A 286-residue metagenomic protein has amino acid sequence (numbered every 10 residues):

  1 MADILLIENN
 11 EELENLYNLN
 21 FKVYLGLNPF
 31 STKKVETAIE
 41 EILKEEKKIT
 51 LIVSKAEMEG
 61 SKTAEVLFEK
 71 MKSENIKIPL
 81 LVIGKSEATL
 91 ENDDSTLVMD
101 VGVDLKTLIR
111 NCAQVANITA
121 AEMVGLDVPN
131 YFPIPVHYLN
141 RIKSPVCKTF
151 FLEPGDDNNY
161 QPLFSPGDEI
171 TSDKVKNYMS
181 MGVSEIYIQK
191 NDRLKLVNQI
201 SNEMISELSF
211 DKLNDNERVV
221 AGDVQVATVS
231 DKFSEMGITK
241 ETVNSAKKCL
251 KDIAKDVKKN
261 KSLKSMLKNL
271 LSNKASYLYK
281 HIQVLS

Functional and structural regions predicted by a protein language model:
A2, L27, I78-P79, T96: A structural micro-motif
A2-K22, I52, F68, L81 (+1 more regions): Conserved acidic segment of CheY-like receiver
G26-V35, E41: Short hydrophobic/Thr-rich beta-strand motif most characteristic of the beta2 strand and flanking loop of CheY-like
K33, L81-I118, N191: Output/docking surface of receiver
V35-I39, K48-K77, K85-T89: Conserved phosphotransfer microenvironments
I39-I42, I109: Alpha2 helix of the CheY-like receiver
V115-E203: His/Asp/Glu-rich acidic catalytic environments and adjacent acidic regulatory segments
S201-S286: Acidic/His-rich, divalent-metal-binding segments that scaffold phosphate/diphosphate chemistry
